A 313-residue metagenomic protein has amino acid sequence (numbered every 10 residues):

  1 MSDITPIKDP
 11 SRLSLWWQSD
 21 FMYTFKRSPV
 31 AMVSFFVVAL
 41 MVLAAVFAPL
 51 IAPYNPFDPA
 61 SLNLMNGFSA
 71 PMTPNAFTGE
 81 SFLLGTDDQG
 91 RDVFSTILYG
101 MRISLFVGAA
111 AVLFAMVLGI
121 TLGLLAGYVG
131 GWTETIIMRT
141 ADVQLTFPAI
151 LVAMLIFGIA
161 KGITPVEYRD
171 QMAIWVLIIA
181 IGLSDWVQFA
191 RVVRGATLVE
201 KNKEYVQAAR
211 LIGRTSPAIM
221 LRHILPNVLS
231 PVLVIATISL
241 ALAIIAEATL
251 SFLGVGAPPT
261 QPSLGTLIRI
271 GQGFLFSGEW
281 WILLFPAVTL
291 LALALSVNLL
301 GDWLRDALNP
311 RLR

Functional and structural regions predicted by a protein language model:
M1-F36, L299-R313: Transmembrane alpha-helical segments of polytopic membrane transport and secretion proteins
D3-M22, G79-F94, A126-G130, P217-L221 (+1 more regions): Short, membrane-interfacial amphipathic segments enriched in basic
L15-Q18, K26-V33, D87, T133 (+1 more regions): Membrane-interfacial loop-to-transmembrane-helix junctions in polytopic alpha-helical membrane proteins
D20-A44, T215-P231: Cytoplasmic juxtamembrane interface segments
M22, L43-Y54, L125, A190 (+2 more regions): Structural signature of transmembrane alpha-helix termini at the membrane-water interface
A31-I51, V112, I120, L291: Short, strongly hydrophobic transmembrane alpha-helices
F36, A44-T86, L253-P262: Hydrophobic alpha-helical transmembrane segments of membrane transport/permease proteins and related membrane-embedded
Q89-R313: Alpha-helical transmembrane segments of integral membrane proteins, especially multi-pass inner/plasma-membrane
